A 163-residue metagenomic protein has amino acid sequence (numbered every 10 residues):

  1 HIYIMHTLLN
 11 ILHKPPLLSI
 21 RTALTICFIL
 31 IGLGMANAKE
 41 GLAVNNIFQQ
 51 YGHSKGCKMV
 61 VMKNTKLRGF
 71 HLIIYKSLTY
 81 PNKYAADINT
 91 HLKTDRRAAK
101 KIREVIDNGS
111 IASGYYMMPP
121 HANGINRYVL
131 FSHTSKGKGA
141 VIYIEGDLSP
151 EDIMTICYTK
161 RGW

Functional and structural regions predicted by a protein language model:
H1-V44: Bacterial Sec-dependent N-terminal signal peptides
E40-I88: Early exported N-terminus immediately downstream of N-terminal targeting peptides
Y75-A122: Mature extracytoplasmic domains of secretory-pathway proteins
A112-S113, N123-V129, K138-G139: Short, surface-exposed coil-to-beta transition loops
P120, H133-K136, D147-L148: Solvent-exposed coil/turn segments that connect beta secondary-structure elements in extracytoplasmic/periplasmic
K138-W163: C-terminal partner/receptor-binding element of secreted or periplasmic proteins
